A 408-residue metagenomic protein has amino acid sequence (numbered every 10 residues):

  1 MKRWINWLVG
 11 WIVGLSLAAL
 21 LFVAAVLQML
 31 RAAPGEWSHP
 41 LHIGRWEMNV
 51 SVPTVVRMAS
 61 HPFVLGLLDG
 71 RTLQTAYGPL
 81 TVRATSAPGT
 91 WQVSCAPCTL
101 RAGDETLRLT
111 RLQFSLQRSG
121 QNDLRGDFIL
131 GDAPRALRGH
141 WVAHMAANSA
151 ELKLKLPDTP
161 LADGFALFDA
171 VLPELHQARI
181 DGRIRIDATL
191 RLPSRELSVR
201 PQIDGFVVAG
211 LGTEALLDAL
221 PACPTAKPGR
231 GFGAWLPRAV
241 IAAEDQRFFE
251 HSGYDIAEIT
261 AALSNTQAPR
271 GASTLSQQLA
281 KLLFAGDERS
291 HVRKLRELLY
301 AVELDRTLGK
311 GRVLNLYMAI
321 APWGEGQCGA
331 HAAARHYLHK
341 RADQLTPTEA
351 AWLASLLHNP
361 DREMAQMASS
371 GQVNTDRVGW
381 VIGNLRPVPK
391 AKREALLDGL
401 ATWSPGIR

Functional and structural regions predicted by a protein language model:
K2-R408: Juxtamembrane regions of bacterial inner-membrane/periplasmic proteins, predominantly the peptidoglycan biogenesis
